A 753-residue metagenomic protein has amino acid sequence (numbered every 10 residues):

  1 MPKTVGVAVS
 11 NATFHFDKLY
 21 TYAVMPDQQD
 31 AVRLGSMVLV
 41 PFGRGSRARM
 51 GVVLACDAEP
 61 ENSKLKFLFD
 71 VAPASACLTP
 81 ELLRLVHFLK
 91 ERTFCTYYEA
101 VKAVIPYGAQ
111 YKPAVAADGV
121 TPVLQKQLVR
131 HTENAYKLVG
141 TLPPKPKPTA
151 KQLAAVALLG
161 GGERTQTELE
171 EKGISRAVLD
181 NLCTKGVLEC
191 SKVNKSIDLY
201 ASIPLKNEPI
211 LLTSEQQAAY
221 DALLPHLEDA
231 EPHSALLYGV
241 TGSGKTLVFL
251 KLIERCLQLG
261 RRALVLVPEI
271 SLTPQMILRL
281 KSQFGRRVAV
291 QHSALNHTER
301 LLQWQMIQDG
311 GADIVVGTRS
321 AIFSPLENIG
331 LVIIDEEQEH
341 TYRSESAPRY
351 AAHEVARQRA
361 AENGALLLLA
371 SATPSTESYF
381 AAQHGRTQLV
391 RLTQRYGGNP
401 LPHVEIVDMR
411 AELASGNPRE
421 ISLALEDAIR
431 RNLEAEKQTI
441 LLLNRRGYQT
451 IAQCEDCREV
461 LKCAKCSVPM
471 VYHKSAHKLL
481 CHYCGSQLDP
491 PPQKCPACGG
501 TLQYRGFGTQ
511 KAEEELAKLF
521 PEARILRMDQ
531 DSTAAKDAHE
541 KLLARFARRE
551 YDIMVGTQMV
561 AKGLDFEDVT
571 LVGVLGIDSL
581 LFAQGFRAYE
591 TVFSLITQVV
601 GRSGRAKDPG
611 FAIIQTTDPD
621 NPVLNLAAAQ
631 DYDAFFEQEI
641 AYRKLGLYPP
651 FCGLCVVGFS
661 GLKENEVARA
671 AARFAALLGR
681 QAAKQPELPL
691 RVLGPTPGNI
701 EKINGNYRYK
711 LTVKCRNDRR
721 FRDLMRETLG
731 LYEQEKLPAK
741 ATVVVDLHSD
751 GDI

Functional and structural regions predicted by a protein language model:
M1-S371, Q383-N399, Q681, R719-I753: Accessory, non-ATPase domains that flank or precede helicase/AAA+ motor cores in DNA-metabolism machines
P2-T4, D17, S46, E436 (+4 more regions): A general secondary-structure signal for short beta-strands and their flanking turns/coil in non-transmembrane regions
T4, V32-L34, F520, E666-R680: A short, contiguous, amphipathic alpha-helix enriched in charged residues
T13, F520-A523, L678-R691, E735-K740: Short secondary-structure junctions
A55-D57, I105, K192-N194, L443-R445 (+4 more regions): A general secondary-structure junction signal
P60-S75, T696-G698, K702-K714: Solvent-exposed, membrane-proximal periplasmic/extracellular interface segments of envelope transport and secretion
K206-T213, Q217, D221, A230-A668 (+4 more regions): Inter-lobe coupling/hinge segments of SF2-like helicase ATPases
A676, R680, Q685-I703, V743-I753: A carboxyl-terminal module marker
